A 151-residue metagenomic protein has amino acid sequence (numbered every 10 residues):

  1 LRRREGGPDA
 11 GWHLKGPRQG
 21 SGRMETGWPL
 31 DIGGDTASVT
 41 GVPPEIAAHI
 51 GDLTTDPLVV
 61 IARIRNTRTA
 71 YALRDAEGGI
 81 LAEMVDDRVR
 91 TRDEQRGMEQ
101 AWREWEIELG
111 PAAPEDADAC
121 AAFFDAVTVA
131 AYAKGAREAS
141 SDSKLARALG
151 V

Functional and structural regions predicted by a protein language model:
R2-V151: Phosphate-end processing signature that detects enzymes handling 5′-triphosphorylated RNA and polyphosphate
